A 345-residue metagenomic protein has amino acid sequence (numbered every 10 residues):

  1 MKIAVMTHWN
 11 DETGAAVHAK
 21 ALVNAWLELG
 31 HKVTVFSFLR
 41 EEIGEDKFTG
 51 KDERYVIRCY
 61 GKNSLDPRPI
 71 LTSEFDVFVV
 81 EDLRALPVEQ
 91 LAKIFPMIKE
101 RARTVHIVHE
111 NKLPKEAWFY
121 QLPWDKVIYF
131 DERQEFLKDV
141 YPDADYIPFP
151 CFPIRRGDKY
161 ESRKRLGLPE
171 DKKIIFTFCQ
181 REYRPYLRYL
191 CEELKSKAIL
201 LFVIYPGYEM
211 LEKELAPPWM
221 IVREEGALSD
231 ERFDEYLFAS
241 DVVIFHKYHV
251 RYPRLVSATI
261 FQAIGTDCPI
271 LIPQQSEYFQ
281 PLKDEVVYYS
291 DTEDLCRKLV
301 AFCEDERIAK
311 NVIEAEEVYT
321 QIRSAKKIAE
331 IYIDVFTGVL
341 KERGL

Functional and structural regions predicted by a protein language model:
M6-K20, L86, R181-P185: A short, glycine/small-residue-rich beta-strand->loop->alpha-helix junction that serves as a flexible
H8-T13, K20-P67, Y208: N-terminal strand-loop element at the rim of the active site of nucleotide-sugar-dependent glycosyltransferases
G14, E293, E304-R343: A charged, aromatic-enriched C-terminal amphipathic alpha-helix characteristic of glycosyltransferases across folds
R40, E110-K112, R133-Q134, D143-G157 (+2 more regions): Short beta-strand->alpha-helix junction loop in the catalytic core of nucleotide-activated group-transfer enzymes
K112-D145, P153, Q280: A short, active-site helix/loop in glycosyltransferases that binds the activated sugar's phosphate group
I154-A216, E225-D230: Conserved catalytic-core segment of nucleotide-activated headgroup transferases in glycan assembly
E182, F245-F261, P273-Q280: Nucleotide-sugar-dependent
F279-A301: Change "using UDP/GDP/dTDP sugars" to "using nucleotide sugars
